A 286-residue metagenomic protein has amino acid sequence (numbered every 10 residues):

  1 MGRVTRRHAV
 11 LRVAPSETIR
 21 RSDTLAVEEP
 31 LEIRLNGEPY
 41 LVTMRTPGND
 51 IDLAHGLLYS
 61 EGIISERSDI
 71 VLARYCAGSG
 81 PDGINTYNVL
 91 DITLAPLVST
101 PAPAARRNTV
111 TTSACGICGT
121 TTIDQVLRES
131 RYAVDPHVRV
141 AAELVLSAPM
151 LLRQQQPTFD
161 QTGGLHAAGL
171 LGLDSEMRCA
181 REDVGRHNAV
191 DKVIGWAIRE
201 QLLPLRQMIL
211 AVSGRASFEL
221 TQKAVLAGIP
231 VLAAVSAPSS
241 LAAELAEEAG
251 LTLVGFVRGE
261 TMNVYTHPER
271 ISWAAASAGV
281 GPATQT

Functional and structural regions predicted by a protein language model:
M1-A168, G172-L173, M177-A180: Intrinsically disordered, low-complexity regions enriched in acidic/Ser/Thr/Pro/Gln residues
T46-G48, A54-Y59, S68, A104-R107 (+7 more regions): Surface-exposed beta-strand edges and their flanking turn/coil or helix-capping segments
I64-S65, A77-G78, L202-P204, S277-A278: Short, intrinsically disordered/low-complexity patches at protein termini and at juxtamembrane boundaries
I70, R74, S130-A133, V138 (+5 more regions): Hydrophobic alpha-helical segments
V89, G279-T284: Intrinsically disordered, low-complexity linkers and terminal tails enriched in Pro/Gly and often acidic or mixed-charge
Q154, T158-G214: Glycine- and Gly-Pro-enriched alpha-helical subdomains that act as flexible, kink-prone "lid/hinge" or packing modules
H187-S277: Feature captures the catalytic cores and cofactor-binding loops of soluble hydro-lyases/lyases that act on carboxylate
F256-V257, P282, T286: Phosphate/diphosphate-binding loops
